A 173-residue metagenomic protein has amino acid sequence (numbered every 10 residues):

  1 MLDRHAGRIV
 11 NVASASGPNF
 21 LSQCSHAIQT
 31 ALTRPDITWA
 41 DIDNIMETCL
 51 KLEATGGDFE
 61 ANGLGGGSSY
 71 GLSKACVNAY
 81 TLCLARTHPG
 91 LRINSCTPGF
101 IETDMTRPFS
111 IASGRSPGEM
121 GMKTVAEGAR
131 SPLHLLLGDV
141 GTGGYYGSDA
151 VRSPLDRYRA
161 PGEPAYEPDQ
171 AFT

Functional and structural regions predicted by a protein language model:
L2, A6-P89, T97-F100, P108: Catalytic loop of short-chain dehydrogenase/reductase
A75, S95, I111-T173: C-terminal helical subdomain
R92: Residues at the starts of beta-strands that form the adenosine-phosphate
M105: Conserved short alpha-helix immediately C-terminal to the canonical SAM/SAH-binding motif I of Rossmann-like
